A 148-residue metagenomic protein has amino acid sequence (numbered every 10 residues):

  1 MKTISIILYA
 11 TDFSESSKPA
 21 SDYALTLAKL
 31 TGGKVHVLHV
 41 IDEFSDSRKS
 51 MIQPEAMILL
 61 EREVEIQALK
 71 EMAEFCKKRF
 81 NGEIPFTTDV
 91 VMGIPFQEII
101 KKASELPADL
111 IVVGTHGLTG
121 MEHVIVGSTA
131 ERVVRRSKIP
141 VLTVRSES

Functional and structural regions predicted by a protein language model:
M1-K2, L30, K77-I111, S148: Structural beta-alpha unit
M1-P19, G82, R135-S148: Intrinsically disordered or low-complexity boundary/linker segments at protein termini and domain junctions
K2-P54: Small/aliphatic-rich secondary-structure junction motif
L38, T87-V91, L142: General small-molecule cofactor/ligand-binding pocket signal
E55-K70: A short acidic, glycine-rich active-site loop that binds or catalyzes chemistry on phosphate/adenosine moieties
Q67, V90-I94, H116: Short beta->alpha linker loops
K101-S148: Gly/Ser-rich helix-loop-strand patches that form or flank binding pockets for ribonucleotide-derived cofactors
